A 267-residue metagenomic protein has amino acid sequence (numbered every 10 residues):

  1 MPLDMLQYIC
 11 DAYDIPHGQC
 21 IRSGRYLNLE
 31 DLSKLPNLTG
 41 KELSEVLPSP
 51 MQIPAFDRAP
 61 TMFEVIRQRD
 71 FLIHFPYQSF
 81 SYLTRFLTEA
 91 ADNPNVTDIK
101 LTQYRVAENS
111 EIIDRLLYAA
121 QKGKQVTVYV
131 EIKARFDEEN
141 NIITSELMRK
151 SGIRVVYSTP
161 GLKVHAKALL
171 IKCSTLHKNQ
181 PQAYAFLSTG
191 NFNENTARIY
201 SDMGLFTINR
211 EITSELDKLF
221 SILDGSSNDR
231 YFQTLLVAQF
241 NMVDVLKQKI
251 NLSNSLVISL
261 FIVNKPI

Functional and structural regions predicted by a protein language model:
M1-V257: N-terminal localization/anchoring segments of enzymes in phospholipid and broader phosphate metabolism
K265-I267: C-terminal structural cap/anchor segments
